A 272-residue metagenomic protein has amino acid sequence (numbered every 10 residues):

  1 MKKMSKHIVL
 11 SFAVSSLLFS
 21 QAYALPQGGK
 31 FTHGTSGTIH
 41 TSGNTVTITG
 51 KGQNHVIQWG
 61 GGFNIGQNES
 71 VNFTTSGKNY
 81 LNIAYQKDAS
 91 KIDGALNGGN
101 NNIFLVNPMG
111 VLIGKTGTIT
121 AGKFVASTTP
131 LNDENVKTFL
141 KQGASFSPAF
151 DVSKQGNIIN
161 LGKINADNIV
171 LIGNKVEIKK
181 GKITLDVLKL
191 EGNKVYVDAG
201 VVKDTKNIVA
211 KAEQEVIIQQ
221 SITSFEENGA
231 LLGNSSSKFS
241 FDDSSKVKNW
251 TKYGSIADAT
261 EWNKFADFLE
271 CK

Functional and structural regions predicted by a protein language model:
M1-Y23: Gram-negative bacterial Sec-dependent N-terminal signal peptides
I8, S15, S221, S235-S237 (+1 more regions): N-terminal leader/targeting signatures
L10, F19-Q21, E227, G254-I256 (+1 more regions): Short, intrinsically disordered, low-complexity terminal segments
Q21-D243: Solvent-exposed adhesion/ligand-recognition segments of exported proteins
F225, F239-F241, Y253, F265-F268: Aromatic (phenylalanine/tyrosine) cluster motif
A257-C271: Short, low-complexity, Pro/Ser/Thr/Gly-rich segments in the mature regions of secreted, periplasmic
